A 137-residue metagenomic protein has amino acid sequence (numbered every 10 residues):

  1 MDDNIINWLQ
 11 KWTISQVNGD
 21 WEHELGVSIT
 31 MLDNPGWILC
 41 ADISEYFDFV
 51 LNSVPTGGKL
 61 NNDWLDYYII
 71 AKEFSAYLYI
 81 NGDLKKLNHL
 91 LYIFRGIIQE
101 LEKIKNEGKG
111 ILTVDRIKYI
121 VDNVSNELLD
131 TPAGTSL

Functional and structural regions predicted by a protein language model:
M1-G19: Eukaryotic proteins' extreme N-terminal regulatory segments
I14-G58: Amphipathic, interaction-prone secondary-structure segments
W37-L39, F74-A76, N126-L129: Hydrophobic residues embedded in beta-strands of well-ordered beta-sheets
N62-E107: Helix-rich interaction surfaces within compact, conserved domain-sized segments that mediate assembly or partner
V121: Short beta-strand-centered aromatic/proline hotspots
E127-L137: Basic/aromatic-rich interaction segments and small domains that mediate binding to polyanionic partners
